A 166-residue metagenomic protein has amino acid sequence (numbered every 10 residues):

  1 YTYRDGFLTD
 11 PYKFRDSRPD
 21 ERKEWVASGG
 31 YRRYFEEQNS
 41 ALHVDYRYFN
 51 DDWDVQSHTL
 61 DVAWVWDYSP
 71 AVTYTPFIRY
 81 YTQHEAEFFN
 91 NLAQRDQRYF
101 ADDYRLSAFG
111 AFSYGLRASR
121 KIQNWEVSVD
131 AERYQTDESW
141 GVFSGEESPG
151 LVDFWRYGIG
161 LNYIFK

Functional and structural regions predicted by a protein language model:
Y1-R32, F49-D61, V65, A71-I164: Outer membrane beta-barrel transmembrane domains
G30-Y34, S40-L42: Oxyanion-binding "anion nests"
E37-Q38, V152: Edge/loop elements at the starts and ends of beta-strands within beta-rich repeat scaffolds
S40-N50: Transmembrane beta-strand segments that form the barrel wall of outer-membrane beta-barrel proteins
